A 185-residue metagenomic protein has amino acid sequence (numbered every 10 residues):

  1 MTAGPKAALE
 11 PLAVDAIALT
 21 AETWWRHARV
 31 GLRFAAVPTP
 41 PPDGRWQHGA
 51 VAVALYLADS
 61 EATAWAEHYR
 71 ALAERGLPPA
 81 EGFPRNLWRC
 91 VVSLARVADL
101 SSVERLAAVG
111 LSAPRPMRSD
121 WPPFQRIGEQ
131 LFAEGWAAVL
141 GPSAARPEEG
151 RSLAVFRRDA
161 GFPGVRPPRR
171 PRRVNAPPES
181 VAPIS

Functional and structural regions predicted by a protein language model:
M1-P40, W46-H48, A71-S185: Active-site and NAD+-binding cores of ADP-ribose-processing enzymes
R45-R75: Extended catalytic/binding region for NAD+/ADP-ribose chemistry, centered on the ART fold
